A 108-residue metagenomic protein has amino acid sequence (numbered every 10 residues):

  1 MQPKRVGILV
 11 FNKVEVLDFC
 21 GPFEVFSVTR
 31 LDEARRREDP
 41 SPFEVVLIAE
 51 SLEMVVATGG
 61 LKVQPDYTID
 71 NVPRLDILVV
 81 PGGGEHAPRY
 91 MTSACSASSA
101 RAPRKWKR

Functional and structural regions predicted by a protein language model:
M1-W106: Extended, subdomain-level signal for the structured scaffold at the beginning of enzyme domains
